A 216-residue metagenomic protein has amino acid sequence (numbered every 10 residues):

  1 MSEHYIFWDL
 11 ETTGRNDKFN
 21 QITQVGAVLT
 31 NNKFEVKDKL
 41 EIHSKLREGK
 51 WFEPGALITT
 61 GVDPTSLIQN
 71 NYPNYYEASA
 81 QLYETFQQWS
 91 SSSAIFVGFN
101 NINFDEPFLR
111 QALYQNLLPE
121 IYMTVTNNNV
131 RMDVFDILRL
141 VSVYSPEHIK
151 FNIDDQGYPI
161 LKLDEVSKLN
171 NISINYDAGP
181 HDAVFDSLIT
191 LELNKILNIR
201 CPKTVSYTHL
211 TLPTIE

Functional and structural regions predicted by a protein language model:
E3, F19-T23, L29-V62, F86-P202: Metal-dependent phosphoesterase core characteristic of DEDDh/y 3'-5' exonuclease domains
F7-W8: Short hydrophobic beta-strand that contains or immediately precedes a catalytic carboxylate
E11, E41, E216: Acidic-residue sensor for enzyme active/binding pockets
E11-K18: Short acidic, Gly/Ser-rich segments with clustered Asp/Glu that frequently serve as metal-coordination loops in enzyme
G14, Q81-Q88: A generic secondary-structure signal
T60-L82: Metal-dependent phosphoesterase signature
T204-Y207: Short, compositionally biased segments
H209-E216: Single conserved hydrophobic/aromatic residue that forms the stacking wall/gate of nucleotide- or nucleobase-binding
